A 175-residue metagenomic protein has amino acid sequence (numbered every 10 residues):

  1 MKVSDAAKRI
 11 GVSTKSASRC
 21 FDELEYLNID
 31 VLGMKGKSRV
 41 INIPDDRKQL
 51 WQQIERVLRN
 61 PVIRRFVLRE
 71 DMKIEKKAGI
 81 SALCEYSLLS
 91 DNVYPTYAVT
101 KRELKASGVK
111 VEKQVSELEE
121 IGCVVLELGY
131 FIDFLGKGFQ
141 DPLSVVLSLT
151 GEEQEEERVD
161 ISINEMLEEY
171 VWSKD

Functional and structural regions predicted by a protein language model:
V3-K8: Residues within the helices of the helix-turn-helix
D22-Y26: Residue-level detection of the helix-turn-helix DNA-binding "recognition helix"
L32-L50: Short, Lys/Arg-rich nucleic-acid/phosphate-binding segment
Q52-D175: Long, low-complexity, charge-rich intrinsically disordered regions
